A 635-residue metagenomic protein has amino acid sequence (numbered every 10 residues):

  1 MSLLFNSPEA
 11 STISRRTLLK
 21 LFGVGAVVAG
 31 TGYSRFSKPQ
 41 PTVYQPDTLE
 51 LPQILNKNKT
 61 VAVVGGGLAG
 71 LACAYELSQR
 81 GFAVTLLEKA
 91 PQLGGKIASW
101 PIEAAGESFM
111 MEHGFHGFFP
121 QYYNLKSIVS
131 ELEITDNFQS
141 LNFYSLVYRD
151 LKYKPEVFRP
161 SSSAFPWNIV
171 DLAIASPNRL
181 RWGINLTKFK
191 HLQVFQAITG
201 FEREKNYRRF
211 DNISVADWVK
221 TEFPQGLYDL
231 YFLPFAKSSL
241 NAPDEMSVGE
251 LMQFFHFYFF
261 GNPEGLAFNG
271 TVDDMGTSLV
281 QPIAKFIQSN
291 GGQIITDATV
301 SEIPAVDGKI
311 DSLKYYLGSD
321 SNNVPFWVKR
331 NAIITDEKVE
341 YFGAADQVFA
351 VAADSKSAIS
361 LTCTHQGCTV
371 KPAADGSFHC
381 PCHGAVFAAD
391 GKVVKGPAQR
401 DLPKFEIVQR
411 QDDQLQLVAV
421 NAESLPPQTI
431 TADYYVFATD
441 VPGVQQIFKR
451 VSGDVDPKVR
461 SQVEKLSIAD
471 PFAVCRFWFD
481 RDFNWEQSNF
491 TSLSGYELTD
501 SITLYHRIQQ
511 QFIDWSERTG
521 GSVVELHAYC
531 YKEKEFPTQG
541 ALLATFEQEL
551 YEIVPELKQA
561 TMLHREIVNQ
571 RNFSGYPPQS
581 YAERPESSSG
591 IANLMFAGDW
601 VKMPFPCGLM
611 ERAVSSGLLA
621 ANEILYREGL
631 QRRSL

Functional and structural regions predicted by a protein language model:
M1-I13, Q40-P41: N-terminal secretory signal peptides
K59-L86: N-terminal Rossmann-like FAD-binding beta1-loop-alpha1 element of flavoenzymes
Q79-W100: Glycine-rich FAD pyrophosphate-binding loop
L125-K126, S130-M252: Mobile amphipathic helical/loop "lid" adjacent to a hydrophobic cofactor/ligand pocket
V194-D320, Q411-Q414: Active-site/ligand-binding neighborhood in enzyme catalytic cores
P263-G265, D433, T439-Q579, I591-A592 (+1 more regions): C-terminal segments that line or cap access tunnels to active or ligand-binding sites in enzymes and enzyme-associated
D320-D375, D401-S424: N-terminal pre-ligand scaffold of iron-sulfur
L425-Y434: Core beta-strand elements of the Rossmann-like FAD/NAD(P) dinucleotide-binding domain in flavoenzyme oxidoreductases
